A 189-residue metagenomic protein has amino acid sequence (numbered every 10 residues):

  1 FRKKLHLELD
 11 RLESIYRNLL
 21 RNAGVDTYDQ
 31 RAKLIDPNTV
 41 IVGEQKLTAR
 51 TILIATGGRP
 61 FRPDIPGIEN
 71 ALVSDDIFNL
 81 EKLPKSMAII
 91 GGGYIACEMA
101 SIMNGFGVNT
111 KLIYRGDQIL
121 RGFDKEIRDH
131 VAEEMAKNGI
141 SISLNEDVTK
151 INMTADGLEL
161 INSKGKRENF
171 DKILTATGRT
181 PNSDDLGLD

Functional and structural regions predicted by a protein language model:
F1-K4: Glycine-rich active-site loop/strand segments that organize a redox cofactor
L7-E13, F78-N79, P84-A88, Y94-E159 (+1 more regions): Rossmann-like dinucleotide-binding cores of NAD(P)H-dependent redox enzymes
D10-I90, N152, E159-D189: FAD-binding core/adjacent interface of flavoenzyme oxidoreductases
